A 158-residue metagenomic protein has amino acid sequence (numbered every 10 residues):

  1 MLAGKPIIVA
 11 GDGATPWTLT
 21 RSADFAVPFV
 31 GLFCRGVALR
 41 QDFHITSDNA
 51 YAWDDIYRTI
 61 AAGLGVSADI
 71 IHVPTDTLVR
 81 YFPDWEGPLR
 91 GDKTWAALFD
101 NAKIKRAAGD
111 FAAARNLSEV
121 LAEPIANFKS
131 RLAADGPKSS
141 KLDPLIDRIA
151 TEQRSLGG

Functional and structural regions predicted by a protein language model:
M1-A10, V66-D69, A102: A short C-terminal helix-loop "cap" of Rossmann-like NAD(P)-dependent dehydrogenase/epimerase domains
A10-F33, R40-Q41, E119: Substrate-positioning beta->alpha
P16, K93-A96: Glycine/small-residue-rich pyrophosphate-binding loop that anchors the diphosphate of NDP-sugar donors
T20, Y51, F99, A112-R115: Residue-level signal for the nucleotide or nucleotide-sugar donor/cofactor binding architecture
G31-D92, N101, E123, R131-G158: Mid/C-terminal beta-alpha module of Rossmann-like enzyme folds, strongest in SDR-family dehydrogenases/epimerases
A108-P137: A contiguous, mid-protein "functional segment" used to position or interact with cofactors/ions or partner subunits
